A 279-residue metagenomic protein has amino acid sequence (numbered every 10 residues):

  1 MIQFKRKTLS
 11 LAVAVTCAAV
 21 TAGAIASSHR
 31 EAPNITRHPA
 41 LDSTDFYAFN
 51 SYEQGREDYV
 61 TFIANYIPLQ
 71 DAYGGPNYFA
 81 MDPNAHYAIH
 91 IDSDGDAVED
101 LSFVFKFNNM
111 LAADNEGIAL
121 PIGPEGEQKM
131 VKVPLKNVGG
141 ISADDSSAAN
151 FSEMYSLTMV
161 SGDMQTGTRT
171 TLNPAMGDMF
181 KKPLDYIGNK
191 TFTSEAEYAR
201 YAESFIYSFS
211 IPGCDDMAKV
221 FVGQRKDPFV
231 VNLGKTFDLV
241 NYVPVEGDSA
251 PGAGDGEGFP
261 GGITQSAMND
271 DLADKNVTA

Functional and structural regions predicted by a protein language model:
M1-A26: Gram-negative bacterial Sec-dependent N-terminal signal peptides
I25-A279: Surface-exposed extracytoplasmic segments
